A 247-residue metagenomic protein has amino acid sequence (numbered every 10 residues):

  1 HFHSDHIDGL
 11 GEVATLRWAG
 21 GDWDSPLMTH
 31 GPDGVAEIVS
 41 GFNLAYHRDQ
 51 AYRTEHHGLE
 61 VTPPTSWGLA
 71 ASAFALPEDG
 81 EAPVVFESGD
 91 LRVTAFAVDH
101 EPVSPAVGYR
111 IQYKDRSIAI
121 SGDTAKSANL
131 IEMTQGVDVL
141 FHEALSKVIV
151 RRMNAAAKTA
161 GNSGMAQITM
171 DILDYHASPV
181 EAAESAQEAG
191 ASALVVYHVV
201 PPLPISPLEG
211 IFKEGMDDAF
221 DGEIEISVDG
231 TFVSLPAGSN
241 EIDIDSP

Functional and structural regions predicted by a protein language model:
F2-I118, S206-D243: Binuclear metal-dependent hydrolase catalytic cores
D99-P102, D123-S127: Short beta->alpha connector loops
V107-G108, K114-A119, A125-D229: Cap/insert and terminal regions of metallo-dependent hydrolase folds
S246-P247: Short, solvent-exposed mixed-charge patches
